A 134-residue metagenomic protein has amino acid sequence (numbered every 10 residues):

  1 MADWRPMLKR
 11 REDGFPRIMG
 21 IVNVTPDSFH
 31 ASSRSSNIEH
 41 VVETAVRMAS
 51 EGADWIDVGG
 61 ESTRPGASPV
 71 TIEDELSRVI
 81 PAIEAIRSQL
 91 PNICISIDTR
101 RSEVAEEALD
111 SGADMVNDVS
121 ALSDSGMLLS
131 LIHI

Functional and structural regions predicted by a protein language model:
M1-T25: N-terminal amphipathic alpha-helix/helix-capping segment at the start of soluble metabolic enzymes
V22, M48, G52, D98 (+1 more regions): Conserved, mostly hydrophobic/aromatic
T25-V42: Active-site mouth loops of central-metabolism enzymes
S28-H30, W55-I80: Glycine-rich, proline-tolerant flexible connector loops at the mouths of alpha/beta enzymes
H40-V58, D110-S111: Alpha/beta enzyme core
I93-R100, D114-D124: Catalytic beta/alpha-barrel core
E107-M115: Glycine-enriched alpha-helix->loop->beta-strand junction motifs that scaffold or abut catalytic
I132-I134: Conserved small/polar residues in nucleotide/adenosyl-binding loops
